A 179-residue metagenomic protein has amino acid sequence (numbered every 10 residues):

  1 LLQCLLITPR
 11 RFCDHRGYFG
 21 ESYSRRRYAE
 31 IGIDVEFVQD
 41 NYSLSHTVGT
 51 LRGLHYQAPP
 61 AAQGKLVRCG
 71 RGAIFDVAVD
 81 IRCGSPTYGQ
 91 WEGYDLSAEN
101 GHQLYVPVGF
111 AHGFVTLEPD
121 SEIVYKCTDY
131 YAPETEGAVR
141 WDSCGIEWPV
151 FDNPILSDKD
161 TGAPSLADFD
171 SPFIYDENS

Functional and structural regions predicted by a protein language model:
L1-E99, E118-D120, C127-S179: Non-catalytic, conserved peripheral segments adjacent to functional cores
L104, H112-L117: Short beta-strand His + acidic residue motifs that chelate non-heme Fe in jelly-roll/DSBH and cupin folds
